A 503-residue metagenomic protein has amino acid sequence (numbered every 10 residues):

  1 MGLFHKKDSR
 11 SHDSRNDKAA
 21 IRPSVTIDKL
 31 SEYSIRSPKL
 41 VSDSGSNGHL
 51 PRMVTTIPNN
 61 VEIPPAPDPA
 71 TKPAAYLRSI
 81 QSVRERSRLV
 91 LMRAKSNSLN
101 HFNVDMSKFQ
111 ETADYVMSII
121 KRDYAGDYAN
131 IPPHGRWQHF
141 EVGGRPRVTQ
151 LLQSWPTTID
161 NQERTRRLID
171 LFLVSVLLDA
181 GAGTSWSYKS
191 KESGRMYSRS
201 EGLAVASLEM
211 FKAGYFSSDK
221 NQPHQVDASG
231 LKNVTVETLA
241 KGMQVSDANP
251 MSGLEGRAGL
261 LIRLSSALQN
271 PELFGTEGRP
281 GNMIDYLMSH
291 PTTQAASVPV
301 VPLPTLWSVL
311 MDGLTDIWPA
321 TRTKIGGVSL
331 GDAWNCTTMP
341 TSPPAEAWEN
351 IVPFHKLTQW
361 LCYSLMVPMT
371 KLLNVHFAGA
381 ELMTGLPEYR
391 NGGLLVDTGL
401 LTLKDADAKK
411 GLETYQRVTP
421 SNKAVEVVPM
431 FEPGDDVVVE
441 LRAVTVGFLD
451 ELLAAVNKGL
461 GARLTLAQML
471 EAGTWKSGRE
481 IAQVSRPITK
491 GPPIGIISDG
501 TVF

Functional and structural regions predicted by a protein language model:
F4, D8, S14-P368, L372 (+2 more regions): Extended, well-ordered protein cores
A406-M430, G434: Long, intrinsically disordered, low-complexity Ser/Thr/Pro-rich regulatory/activation regions of nuclear proteins
